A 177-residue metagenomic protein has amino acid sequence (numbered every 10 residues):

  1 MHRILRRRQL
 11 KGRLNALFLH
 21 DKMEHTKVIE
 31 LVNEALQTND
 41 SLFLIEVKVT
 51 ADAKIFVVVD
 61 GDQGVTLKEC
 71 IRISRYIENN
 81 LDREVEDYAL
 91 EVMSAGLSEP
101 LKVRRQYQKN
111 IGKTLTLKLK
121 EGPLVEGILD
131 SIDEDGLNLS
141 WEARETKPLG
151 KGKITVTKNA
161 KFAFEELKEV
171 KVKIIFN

Functional and structural regions predicted by a protein language model:
M1-K27: N-terminal presequence-like segments and adjacent domain-start helices
V28, V32, C70-D82: Short, non-transmembrane amphipathic alpha-helical segments
E34-F43, L81-E86: Short secondary-structure junctions
D40-I55: Short edge beta-strands and adjacent turn/loop segments
T50, D60, M93-L97, K120 (+1 more regions): Short loop/turn motifs enriched for small/polar and acidic residues
V58-C70: A short interface-forming secondary-structure element
D62, N79-L81, K113-L115, L119-E126 (+1 more regions): Conserved RNA-binding domains used in RNP assembly and mRNA/RNA metabolism
N79-I111: Helix-adjacent hinge/juxtasegments
